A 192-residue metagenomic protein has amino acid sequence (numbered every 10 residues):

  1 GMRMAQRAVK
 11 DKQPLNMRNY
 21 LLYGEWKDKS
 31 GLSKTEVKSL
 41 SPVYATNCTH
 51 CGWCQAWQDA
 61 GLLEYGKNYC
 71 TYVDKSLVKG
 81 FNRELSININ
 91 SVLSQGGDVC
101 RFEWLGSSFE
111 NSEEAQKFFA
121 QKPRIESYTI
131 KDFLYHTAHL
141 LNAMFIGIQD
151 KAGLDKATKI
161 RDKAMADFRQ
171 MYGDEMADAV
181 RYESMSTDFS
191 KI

Functional and structural regions predicted by a protein language model:
G1-K67, T71-K79, S86, G173-I192: Amphipathic interaction/junction segments at domain boundaries or subunit interfaces
Q6, Q13, Q55-Q58, Q95 (+4 more regions): Residue-identity detector for glutamine
N19-K34, I87-G106, A157-M165: A broadly tuned preference for mixed-charge, low-complexity surface segments
L40, C51-C54, L85-C100, N142-G153: A short, terminal or domain-edge coil/loop segment
V43, N47, C51, K117 (+2 more regions): N-proximal short alpha-helices
L63-K122: Compact mixed alphabeta submodule
V99-R101, A166, Q170, S186 (+1 more regions): Charge-rich, low-complexity amphipathic helices in intrinsically disordered tails/linkers adjacent to domains
A120-A177: Charged/polar low-complexity intrinsically disordered segments, enriched in acidic residues
